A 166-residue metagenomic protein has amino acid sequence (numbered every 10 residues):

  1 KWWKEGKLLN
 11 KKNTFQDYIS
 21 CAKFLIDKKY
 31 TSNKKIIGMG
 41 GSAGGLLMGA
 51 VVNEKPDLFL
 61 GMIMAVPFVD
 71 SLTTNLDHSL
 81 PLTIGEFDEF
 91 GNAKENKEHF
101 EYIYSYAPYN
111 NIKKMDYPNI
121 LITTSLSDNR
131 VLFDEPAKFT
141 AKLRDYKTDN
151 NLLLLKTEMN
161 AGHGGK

Functional and structural regions predicted by a protein language model:
K1-K166: Active-site-proximal cap/loop segments of hydrolase catalytic domains
